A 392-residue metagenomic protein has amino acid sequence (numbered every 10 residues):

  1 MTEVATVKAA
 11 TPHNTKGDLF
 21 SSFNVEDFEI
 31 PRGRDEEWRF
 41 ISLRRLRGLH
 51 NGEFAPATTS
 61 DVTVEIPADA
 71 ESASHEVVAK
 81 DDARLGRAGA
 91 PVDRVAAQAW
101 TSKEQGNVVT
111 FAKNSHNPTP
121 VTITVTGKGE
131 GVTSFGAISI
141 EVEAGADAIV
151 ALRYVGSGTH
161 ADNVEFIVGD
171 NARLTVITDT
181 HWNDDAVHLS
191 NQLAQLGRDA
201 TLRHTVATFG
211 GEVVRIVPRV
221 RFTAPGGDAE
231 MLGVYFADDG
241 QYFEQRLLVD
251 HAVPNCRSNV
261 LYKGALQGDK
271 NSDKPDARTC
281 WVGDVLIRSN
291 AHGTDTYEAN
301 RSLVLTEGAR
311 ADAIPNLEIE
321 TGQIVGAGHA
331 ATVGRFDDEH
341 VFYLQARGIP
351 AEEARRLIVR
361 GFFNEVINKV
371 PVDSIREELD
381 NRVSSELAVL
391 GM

Functional and structural regions predicted by a protein language model:
M1-T101, Q105-N107, A112-K113, N117 (+1 more regions): N-terminal amphipathic, basic helical "cap/leader" segment at the start of enzyme domains
G86-I349, F363, I367-M392: Conserved beta-strand/loop scaffold segments within soluble protein domains that form the structured core and edges
